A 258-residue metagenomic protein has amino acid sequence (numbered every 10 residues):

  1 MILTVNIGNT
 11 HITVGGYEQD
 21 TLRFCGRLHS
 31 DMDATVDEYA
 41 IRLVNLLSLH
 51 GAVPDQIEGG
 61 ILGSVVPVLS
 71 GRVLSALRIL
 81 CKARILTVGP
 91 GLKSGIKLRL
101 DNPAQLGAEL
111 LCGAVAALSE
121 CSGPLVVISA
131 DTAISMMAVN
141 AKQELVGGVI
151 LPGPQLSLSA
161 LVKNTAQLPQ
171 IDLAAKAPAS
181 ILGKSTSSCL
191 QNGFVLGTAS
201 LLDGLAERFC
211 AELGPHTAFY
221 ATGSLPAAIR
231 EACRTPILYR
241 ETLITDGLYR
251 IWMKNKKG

Functional and structural regions predicted by a protein language model:
M1-R23, A117, G123-L145, L161 (+1 more regions): Gly/Thr-rich phosphate-binding beta-strand-loop-beta motif of the actin/hexokinase/Hsp70
M1-V88, L92: N-terminal glycine/serine-rich phosphate-binding loop of ATP-dependent small-molecule kinases, especially carbohydrate
D31-D37, L106-A108, G113-S122, V146-Q191 (+2 more regions): Glycine-rich phosphate-binding loop plus the immediately following alpha-helix
H50-D55, E120-S122, A211-P215: Glycine-rich phosphate-binding loop signature in dinucleotide/nucleotide-binding domains
A52-Q105, K142-V149, G153-P154, K184-V195 (+3 more regions): Short beta-strand-loop/turn "lid" adjacent to the catalytic site in phosphate-handling enzymes
L111, A166, V195, A227 (+1 more regions): Glycine-rich phosphate-binding/hydrolytic loop that grips phosphoryl groups
T198-E212: A short, acidic, amphipathic alpha-helical segment used as a generic capping/interface helix at domain edges
